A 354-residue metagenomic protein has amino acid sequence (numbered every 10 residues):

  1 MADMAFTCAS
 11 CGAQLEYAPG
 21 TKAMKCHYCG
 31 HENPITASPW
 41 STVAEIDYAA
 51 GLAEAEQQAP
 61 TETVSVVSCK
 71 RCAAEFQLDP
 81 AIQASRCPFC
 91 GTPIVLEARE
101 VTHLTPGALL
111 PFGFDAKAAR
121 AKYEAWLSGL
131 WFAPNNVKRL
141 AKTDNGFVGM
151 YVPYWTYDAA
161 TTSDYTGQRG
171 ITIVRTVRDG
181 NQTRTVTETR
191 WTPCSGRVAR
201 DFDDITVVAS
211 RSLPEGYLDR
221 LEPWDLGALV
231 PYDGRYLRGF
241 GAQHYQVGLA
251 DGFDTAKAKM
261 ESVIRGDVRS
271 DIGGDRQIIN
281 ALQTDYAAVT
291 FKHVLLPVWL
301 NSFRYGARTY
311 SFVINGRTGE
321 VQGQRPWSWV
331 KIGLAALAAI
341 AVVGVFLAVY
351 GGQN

Functional and structural regions predicted by a protein language model:
D3-A5, A23, E62-V66, A84: Residues immediately within or flanking Cys/His clusters that coordinate Zn2+ in small zinc-binding modules
C8-C11, C26-C29, C69-C72, C87-C90: Short cysteine-rich clusters marking metal-coordination/redox-active sites
Y17-A18, I35-T36, L78-D79, L96-E97: Short, non-ligating residues that shape and space the ligands of small metal-coordination modules and catalytic
T21-K25, S38-A44, A81-R86, R99-T105: Short cysteine/histidine-rich zinc-coordinating motifs and their immediately flanking basic loops
T61, L104-R304, G352-Q353: Charged, low-complexity helical/coil segments in non-catalytic cytosolic or luminal regions
L296-Q322: Extended, hydrophilic extramembrane loops/domains of integral membrane proteins
Q324-A335: Juxtamembrane/start-of-transmembrane alpha-helix segments at the extracytoplasmic/lumenal side of membrane anchors
G344-N354: Juxtamembrane boundary at the C-terminal end of a transmembrane helix
